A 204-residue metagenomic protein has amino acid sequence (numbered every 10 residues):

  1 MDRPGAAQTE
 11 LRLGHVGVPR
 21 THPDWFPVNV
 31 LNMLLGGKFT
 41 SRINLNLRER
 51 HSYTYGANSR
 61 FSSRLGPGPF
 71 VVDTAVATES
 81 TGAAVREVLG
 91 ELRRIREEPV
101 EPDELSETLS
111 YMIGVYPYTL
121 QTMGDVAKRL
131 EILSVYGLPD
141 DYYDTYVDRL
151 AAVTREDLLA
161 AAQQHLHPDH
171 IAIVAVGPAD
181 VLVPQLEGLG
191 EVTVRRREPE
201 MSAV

Functional and structural regions predicted by a protein language model:
M1-D2, E10, R155, A160-V204: Proteolytic maturation boundary segments
M1-T40, A203-V204: His/Glu-based metal-binding/catalytic segments typifying zinc-dependent metallopeptidases
Q8-V18, N44-V153, P168-V176, V204: M16 family metallopeptidases and their MPP-like homologs
P23, S80-A84, V181-P184: Short, conserved charged micro-motifs
V28, N44, L159: Generic structural marker for isolated residues within well-ordered, non-membrane alpha-helices of soluble domains
M33, G90-R94, A160, Q164: A generic structural signal for well-ordered alpha-helical segments enriched in polar/charged residues
K38-F39, P139, A179: Gly/Ser/Thr-rich beta-alpha loop segments that engage phosphate groups in nucleotides
